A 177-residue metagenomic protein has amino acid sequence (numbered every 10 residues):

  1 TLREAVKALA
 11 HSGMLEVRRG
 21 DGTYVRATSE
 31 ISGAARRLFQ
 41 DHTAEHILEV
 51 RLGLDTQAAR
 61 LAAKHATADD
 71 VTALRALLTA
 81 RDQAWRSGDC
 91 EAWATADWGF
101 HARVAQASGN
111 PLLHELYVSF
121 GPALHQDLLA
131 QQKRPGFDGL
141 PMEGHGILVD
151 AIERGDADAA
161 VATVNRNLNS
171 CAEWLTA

Functional and structural regions predicted by a protein language model:
T1-L54, R60, K64, A177: Short linear motifs at protein or domain termini
G33, L124, L128, Q132 (+1 more regions): Short amphipathic alpha-helical interaction/hinge segments
A35-Q40, W85, L129-K133, I152: Short amphipathic alpha-helical segments at helix-loop
V50-A130, P141-D150, A162-N169: Conserved amphipathic alpha-helical segments that form helical-bundle/coiled-coil interaction surfaces
F137: Active-site loop of classical SDR/Rossmann-like NAD(P)-dependent oxidoreductases, centered on the catalytic Tyr-X3-Lys
A157-A177: C-terminal effector-binding regulatory domain of bacterial HTH transcription factors
